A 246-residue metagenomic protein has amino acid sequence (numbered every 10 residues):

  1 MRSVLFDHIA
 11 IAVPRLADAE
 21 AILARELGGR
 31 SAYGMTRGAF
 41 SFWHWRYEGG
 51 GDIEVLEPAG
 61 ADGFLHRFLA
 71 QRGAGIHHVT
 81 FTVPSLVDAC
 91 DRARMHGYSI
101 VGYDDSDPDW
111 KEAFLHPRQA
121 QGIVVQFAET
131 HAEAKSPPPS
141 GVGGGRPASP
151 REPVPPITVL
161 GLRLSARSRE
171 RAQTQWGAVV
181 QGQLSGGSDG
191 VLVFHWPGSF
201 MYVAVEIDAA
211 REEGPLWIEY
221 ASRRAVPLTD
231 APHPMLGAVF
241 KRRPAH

Functional and structural regions predicted by a protein language model:
M1-V4, A10-G51, A89-K111, L115 (+1 more regions): Core segments of cupin and vicinal oxygen chelate
F6-D7, R72-H78, E212-W217: Eukaryotic phosphotyrosine signaling hubs
A12, T80-T82, R163-S165, E219-R223: Short hydrophobic/aromatic beta-strand micro-patches that form the beta-sheet surface supporting nucleotide- or nucleic
H44-R46, E54-L56, T80: Short, conserved beta-strand segments within well-ordered enzyme catalytic domains that often line or immediately flank
G50-H66, I207-A210, P244: Conserved donor-binding loop and adjoining core beta-sheet/short helix segment in diverse acyl/aminoacyl transferases
L69: Donor-sugar nucleotide-binding helix/loop cap in glycosyltransferases
G75-G97: A gly/proline- and charged-residue-enriched helix-loop-helix capping module
C90-G161, Q183-S185, D189-R211, L216-H246: Vicinal oxygen chelate
